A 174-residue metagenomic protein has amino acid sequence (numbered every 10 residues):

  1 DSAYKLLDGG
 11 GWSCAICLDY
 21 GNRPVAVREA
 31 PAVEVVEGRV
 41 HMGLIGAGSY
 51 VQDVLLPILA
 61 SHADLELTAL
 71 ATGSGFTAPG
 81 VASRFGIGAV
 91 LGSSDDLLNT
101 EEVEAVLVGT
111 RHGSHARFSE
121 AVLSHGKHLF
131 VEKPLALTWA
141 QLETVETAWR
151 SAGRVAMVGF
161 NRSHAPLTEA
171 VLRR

Functional and structural regions predicted by a protein language model:
D1-R39, R154-V155: C-terminal capping/lid region of NAD(P)-dependent oxidoreductase domains
A15, A105-G109, A156: Periplasmic-binding protein-like
R23, R111-G113, R162-S163: Short glycine-rich anion-binding loops that position phosphate/pyrophosphate groups of nucleotides and phosphorylated
P24-F85, A105: N-terminal Rossmann-like dinucleotide-binding module
G88, H125-K127, S151-V155: A short helix->loop->beta-strand "cap" motif at the edges of active sites that frequently abuts
L91-E146: Beta-loop-alpha module in the N-terminal Rossmann-like domain of NAD(P)-dependent dehydrogenases, especially those
A136-R174: A contiguous active-site-proximal alpha/beta segment in oxidoreductase catalytic domains
